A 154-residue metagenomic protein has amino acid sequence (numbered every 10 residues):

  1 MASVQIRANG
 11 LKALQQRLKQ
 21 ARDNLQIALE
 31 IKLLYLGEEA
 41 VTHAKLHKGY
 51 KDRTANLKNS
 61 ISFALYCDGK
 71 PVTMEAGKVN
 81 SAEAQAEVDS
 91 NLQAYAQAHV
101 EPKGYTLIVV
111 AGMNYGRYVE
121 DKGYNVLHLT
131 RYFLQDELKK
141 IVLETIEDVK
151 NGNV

Functional and structural regions predicted by a protein language model:
M1-N24: N-terminal, Lys/Arg- and Ser/Thr-rich interaction peptides
V4-Q5, G123-V154: Protruding loop/beta-arch "assembly-hinge" segments enriched in small, turn-prone residues
Q16, Q20-V119: Short, low-complexity, charged/polar segments at coil/turn and helix-coil boundaries
